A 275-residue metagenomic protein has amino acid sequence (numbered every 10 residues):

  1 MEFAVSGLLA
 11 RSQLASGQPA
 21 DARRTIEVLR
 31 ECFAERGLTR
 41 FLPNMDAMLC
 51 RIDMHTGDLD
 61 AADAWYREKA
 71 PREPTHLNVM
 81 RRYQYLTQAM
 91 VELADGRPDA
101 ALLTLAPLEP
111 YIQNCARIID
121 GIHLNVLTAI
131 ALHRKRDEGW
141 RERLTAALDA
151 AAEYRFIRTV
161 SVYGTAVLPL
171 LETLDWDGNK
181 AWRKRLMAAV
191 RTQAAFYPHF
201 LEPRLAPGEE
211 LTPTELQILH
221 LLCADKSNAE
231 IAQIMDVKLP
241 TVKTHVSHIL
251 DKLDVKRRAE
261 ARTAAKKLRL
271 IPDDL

Functional and structural regions predicted by a protein language model:
M1-L9, G17, F33-M48, R72-T87 (+3 more regions): Alpha-solenoid helical repeat architecture
S16, T56, D95, H133-K135: Structural motif corresponding to the intra-repeat A-B loop/turn of tetratricopeptide repeats
P19, T39, L59, P98 (+2 more regions): TPR-repeat structural position
I26, W65-R67, T104-A106, I112 (+3 more regions): Inward-facing hydrophobic residues that define packing positions of alpha-helical scaffold repeats
W140-F156, W176, M187, R191: TPR/TPR-like (Sel1-like) alpha-helical repeat modules
P198-S247, D251-K252, E260-L275: Helix-turn-helix DNA-binding segment
